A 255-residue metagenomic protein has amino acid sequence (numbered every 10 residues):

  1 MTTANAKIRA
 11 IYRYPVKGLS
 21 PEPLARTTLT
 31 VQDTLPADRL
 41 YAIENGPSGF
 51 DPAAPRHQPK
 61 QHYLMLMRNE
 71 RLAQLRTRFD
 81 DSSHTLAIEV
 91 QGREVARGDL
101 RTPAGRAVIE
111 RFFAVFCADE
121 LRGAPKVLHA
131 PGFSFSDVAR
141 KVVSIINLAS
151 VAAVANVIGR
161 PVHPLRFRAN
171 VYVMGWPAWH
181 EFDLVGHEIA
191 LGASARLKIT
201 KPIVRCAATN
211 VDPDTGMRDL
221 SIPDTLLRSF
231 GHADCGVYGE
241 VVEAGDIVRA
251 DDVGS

Functional and structural regions predicted by a protein language model:
M1-S255: Metal-cofactor-dependent catalytic cores
